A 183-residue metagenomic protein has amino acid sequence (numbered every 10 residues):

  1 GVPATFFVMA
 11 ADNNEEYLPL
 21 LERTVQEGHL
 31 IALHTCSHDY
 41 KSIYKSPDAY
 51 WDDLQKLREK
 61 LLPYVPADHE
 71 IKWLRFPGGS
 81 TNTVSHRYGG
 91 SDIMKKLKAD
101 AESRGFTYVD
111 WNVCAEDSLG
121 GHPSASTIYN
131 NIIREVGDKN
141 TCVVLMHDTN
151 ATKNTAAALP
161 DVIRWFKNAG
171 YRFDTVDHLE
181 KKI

Functional and structural regions predicted by a protein language model:
G1-A4, E59, N112, G137-I183: Terminal accessory/targeting
G1-K72, F76, V162, R172 (+1 more regions): Active-site beta->alpha N-cap acidic-glycine motif
D12-N13, T81, A151: Glycine-/small-residue-rich active-site loops that bind phosphorylated ligands and cofactors
P19, D39-P66, N82-T141, N154-A157: Alpha-helical scaffold elements lining the catalytic groove of polysaccharide deacetylases
C36, G79, C114, T149-N150: Catalytic metal-binding/acid-base residues of hydrolase active sites
I71-N82, T141-D148: Active-site groove signature of glycoside hydrolases
